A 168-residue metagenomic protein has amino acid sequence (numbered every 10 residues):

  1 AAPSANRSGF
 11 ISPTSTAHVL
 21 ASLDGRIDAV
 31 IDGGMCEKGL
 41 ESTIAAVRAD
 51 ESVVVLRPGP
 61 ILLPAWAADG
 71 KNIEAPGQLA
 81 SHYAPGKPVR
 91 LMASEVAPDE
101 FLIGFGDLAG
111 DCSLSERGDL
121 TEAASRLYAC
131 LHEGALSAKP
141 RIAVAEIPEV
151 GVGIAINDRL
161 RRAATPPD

Functional and structural regions predicted by a protein language model:
A1-D168: Active-site-adjacent structural elements in enzyme catalytic cores
